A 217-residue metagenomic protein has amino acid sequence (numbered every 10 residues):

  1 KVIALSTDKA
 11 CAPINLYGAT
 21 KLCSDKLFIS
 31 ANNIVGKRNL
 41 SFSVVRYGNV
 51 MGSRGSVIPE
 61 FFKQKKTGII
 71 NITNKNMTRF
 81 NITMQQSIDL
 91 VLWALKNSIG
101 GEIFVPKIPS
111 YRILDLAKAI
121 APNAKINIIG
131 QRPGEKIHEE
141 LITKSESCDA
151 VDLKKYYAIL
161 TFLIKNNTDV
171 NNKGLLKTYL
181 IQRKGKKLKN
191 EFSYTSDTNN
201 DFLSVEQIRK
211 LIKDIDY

Functional and structural regions predicted by a protein language model:
K1-L22: Conserved Rossmann-fold NAD(P)-dependent oxidoreductase catalytic core, especially the SDR/UDP-sugar
K26-Y217: Strand-loop microenvironment adjacent to phosphate/nucleotide-handling motifs in alpha/beta enzyme folds
